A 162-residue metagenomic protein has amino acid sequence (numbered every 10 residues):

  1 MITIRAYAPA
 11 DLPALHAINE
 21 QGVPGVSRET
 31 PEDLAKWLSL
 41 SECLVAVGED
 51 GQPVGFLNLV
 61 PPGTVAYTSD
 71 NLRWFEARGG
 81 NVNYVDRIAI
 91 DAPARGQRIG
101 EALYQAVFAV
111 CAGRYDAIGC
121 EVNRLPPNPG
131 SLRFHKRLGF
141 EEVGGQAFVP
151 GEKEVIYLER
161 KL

Functional and structural regions predicted by a protein language model:
I2-L15: A short beta-loop-alpha structural element at the N-terminal edge of CoA-dependent acyl/N-acetyltransferase catalytic
V23-E49, N58: Active-site rim helix/loop that mediates acceptor-substrate recognition in acyltransferases
N58-R87: Conserved acyl-donor/pantetheine-binding loop and adjacent beta-alpha core of acyl/acetyltransferases and related
E76, D86-R95, N123-L125: A short, internal acetyl-CoA/4′-phosphopantetheine-binding micro-motif in the GNAT/acyltransferase core
I90, G96-A109, R137: Conserved acetyl-CoA-binding loop-helix of GNAT-fold acetyltransferases
C111-R124: Conserved GNAT acetyl-CoA-binding A-motif
L125-G144: Conserved active-site alpha-helix within GNAT-family acetyltransferase domains
A147-L162: C-terminal "cap" of GNAT-fold acetyltransferases
